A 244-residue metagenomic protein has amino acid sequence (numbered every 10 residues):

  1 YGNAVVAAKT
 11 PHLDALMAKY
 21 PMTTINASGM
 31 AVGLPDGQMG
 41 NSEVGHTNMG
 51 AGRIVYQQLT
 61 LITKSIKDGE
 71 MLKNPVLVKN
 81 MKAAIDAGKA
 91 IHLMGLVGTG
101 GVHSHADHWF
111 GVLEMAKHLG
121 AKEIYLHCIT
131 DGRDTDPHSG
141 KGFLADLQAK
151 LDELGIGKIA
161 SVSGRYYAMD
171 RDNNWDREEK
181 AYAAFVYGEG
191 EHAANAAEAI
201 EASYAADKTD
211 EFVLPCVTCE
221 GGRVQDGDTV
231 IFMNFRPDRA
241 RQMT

Functional and structural regions predicted by a protein language model:
Y1-Y166, D176, K180: Active-site nucleophile/metal-coordination loop of metallo-enzymes that catalyze phosphate/sulfate and related
D107, M243-T244: A short secondary-structure junction signal
T135-Q225, T229-M243: Long, well-ordered, tryptophan-enriched scaffold segments
